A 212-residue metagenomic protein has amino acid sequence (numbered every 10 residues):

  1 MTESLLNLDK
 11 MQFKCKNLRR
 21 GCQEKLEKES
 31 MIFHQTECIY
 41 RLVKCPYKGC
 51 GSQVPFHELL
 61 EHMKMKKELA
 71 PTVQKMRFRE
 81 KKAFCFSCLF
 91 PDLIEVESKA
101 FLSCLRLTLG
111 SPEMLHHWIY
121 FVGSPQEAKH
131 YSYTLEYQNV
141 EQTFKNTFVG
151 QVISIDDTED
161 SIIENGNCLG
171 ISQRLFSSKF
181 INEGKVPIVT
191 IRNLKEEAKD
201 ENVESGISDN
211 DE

Functional and structural regions predicted by a protein language model:
M1-E212: Signature of small Cys/His-rich zinc-finger-like modules used by ubiquitin/SUMO E3 ligases
